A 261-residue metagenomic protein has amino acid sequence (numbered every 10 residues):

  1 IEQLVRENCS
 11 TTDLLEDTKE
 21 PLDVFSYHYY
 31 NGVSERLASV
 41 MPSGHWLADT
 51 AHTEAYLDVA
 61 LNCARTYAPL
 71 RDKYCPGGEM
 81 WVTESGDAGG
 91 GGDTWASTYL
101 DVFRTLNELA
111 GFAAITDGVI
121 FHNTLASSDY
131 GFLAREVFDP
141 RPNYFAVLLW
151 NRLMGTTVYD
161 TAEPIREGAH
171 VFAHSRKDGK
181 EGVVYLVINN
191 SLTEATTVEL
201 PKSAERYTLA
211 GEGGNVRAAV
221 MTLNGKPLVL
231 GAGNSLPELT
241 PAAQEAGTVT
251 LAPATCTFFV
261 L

Functional and structural regions predicted by a protein language model:
I1-Q3, Y27-N31, T83-G86, H122-A126 (+2 more regions): Active-site-proximal beta-strand/loop segments in catalytic clefts of secreted hydrolases
I1-V102, E108, I115: Noncatalytic carbohydrate-binding groove/subsite architecture in carbohydrate-active enzymes
V24, A146, C256-F258: Conserved hydrophobic/aromatic beta-strand scaffold that supports enzyme active sites
P76, A114-T116, G179-G182, A252-A254: Short, well-ordered loop/turn elements at secondary-structure boundaries
W81-M154, V158-A173: Aromatic/acidic polysaccharide-binding cleft in carbohydrate-active enzymes
N151, V158-E163, A232-P241, E245-L261: C-terminal non-catalytic regions of proteins with extracellular/luminal or membrane-system context
R166-N215, A254-V260: Carbohydrate-binding surface patches
L200-L251: Acidic, Ser/Thr/Pro-rich beta/coil linker or hinge segments at domain junctions
